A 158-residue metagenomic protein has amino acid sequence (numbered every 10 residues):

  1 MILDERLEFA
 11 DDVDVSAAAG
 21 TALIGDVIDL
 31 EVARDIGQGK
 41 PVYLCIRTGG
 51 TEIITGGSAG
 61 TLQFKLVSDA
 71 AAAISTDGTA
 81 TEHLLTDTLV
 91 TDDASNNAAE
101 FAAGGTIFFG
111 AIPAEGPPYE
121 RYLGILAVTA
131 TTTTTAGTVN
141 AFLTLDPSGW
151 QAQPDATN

Functional and structural regions predicted by a protein language model:
M1-N158: Surface-exposed, low-hydrophobicity beta-strand/loop segments enriched in small/polar/acidic residues
